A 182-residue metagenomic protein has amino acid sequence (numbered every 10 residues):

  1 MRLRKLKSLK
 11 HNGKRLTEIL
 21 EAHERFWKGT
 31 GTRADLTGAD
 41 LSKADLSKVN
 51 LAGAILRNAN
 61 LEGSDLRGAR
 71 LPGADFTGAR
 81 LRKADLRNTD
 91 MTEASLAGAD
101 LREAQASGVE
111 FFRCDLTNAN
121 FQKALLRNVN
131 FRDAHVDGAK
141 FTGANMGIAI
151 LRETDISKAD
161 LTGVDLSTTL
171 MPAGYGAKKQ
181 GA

Functional and structural regions predicted by a protein language model:
K5-A182: Tandem repeat scaffolds
